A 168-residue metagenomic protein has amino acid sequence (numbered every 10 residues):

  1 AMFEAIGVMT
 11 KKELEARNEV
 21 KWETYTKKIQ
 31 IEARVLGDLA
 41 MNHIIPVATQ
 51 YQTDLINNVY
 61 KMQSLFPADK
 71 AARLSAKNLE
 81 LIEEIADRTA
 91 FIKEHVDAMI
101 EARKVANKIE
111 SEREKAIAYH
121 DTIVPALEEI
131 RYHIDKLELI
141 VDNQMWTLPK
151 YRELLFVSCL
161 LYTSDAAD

Functional and structural regions predicted by a protein language model:
A1-L160: C-terminal amphipathic alpha-helical interaction region
Y162-D168: Conserved small/polar residues in nucleotide/adenosyl-binding loops
